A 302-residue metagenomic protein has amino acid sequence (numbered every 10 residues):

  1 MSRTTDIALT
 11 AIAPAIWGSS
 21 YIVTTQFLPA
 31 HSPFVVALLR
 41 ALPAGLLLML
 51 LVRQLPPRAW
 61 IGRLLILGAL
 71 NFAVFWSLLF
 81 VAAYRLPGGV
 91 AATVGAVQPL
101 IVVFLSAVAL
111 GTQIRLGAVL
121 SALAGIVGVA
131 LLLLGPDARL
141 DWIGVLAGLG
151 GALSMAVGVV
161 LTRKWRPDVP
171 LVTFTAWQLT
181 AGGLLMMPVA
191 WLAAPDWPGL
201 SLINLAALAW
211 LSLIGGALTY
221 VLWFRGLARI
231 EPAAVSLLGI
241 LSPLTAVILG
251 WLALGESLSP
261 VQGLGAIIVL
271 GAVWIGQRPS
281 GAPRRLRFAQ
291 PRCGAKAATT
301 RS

Functional and structural regions predicted by a protein language model:
M1-L38, D137-K164, L184-L185, R284-C293 (+1 more regions): Glycine-/small-residue-enriched transmembrane alpha-helix faces in small-molecule transporters and effluxers
S2-I7, A30-F34, L38, P56-G62 (+3 more regions): Juxtamembrane helix-entry segments on the extracytoplasmic side of multipass membrane proteins
I16-Y21, M49-G95, V103-L105, L131 (+1 more regions): Specific transmembrane alpha-helical segments of multi-pass solute transporters/efflux pumps, especially DMT/EamA
I22, A44-L48, V102-F104, V108 (+4 more regions): Transmembrane alpha-helical segments that form core, pore/gating elements of small-molecule transporters/exporters
V35-L46, F80-Q113, A118, G151 (+1 more regions): Specific alpha-helical transmembrane segments that line the substrate/conduction pathway and gating interfaces
L38-L39, A91-V97, L161-G183, L213-L252 (+1 more regions): Helix-helix packing/entry segments at the starts of transmembrane helices
L39-L42, L134-G135, N204, I240-S302: C-terminal-most transmembrane helix of multi-pass membrane proteins
L42, L48, L105, I114-L134 (+5 more regions): Hydrophobic transmembrane alpha-helices of multi-pass small-molecule transport proteins
